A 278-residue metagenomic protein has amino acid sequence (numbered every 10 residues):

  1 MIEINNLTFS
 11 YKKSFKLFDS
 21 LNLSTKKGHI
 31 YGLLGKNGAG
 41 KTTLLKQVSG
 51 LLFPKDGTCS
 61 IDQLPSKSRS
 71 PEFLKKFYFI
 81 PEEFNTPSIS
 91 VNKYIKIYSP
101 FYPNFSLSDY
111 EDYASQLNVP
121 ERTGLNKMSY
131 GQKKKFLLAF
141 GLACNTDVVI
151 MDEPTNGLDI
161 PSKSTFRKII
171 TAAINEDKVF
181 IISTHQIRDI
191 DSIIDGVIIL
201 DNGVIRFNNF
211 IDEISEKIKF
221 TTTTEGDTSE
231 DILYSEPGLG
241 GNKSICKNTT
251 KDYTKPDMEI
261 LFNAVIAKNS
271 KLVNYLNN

Functional and structural regions predicted by a protein language model:
I2, L17-S20: Conserved structural motif at the start of ABC-family nucleotide-binding domains
Y31-K36: The feature captures the beta-strand-to-loop junction immediately N-terminal to the Walker
S49: Helix-to-loop junction immediately C-terminal to a conserved catalytic motif
G57-S68, E72-F73: Conserved ABC transporter NBD signature motif
F79-F136: ABC-family P-loop ATPase nucleotide-binding domains
V149-E153: Catalytic Walker B motif of ABC-type/P-loop ATPase nucleotide-binding domains
T165-I181, H185-C246: ABC transporter nucleotide-binding domain
